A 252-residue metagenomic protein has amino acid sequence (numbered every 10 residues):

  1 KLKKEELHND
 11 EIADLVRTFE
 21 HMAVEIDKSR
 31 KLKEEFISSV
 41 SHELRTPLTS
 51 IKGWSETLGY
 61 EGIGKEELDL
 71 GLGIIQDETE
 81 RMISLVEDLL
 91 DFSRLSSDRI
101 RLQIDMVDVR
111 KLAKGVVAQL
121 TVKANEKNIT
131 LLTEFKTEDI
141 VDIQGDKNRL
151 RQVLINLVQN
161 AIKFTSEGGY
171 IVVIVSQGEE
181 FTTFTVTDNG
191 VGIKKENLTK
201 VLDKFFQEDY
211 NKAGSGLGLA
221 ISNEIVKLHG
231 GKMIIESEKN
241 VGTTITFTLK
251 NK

Functional and structural regions predicted by a protein language model:
L2-M22, S29: HAMP signal relay modules and closely related sensory coiled-coil linkers that couple transmembrane inputs to cytosolic
E25-L58: Primarily the dimerization/phosphotransfer
I74-M82: Short alpha-helical segment of the dimerization/phosphotransfer core of two-component systems
R81-S93, L112: Coiled-coil phosphoacceptor/dimerization helix of two-component systems
S97-L102, D142-G145: Conserved micro-motifs of the catalytic ATP-binding
V109, G192-K200: Short helix N-cap motif at coil->helix boundaries in the Bergerat
